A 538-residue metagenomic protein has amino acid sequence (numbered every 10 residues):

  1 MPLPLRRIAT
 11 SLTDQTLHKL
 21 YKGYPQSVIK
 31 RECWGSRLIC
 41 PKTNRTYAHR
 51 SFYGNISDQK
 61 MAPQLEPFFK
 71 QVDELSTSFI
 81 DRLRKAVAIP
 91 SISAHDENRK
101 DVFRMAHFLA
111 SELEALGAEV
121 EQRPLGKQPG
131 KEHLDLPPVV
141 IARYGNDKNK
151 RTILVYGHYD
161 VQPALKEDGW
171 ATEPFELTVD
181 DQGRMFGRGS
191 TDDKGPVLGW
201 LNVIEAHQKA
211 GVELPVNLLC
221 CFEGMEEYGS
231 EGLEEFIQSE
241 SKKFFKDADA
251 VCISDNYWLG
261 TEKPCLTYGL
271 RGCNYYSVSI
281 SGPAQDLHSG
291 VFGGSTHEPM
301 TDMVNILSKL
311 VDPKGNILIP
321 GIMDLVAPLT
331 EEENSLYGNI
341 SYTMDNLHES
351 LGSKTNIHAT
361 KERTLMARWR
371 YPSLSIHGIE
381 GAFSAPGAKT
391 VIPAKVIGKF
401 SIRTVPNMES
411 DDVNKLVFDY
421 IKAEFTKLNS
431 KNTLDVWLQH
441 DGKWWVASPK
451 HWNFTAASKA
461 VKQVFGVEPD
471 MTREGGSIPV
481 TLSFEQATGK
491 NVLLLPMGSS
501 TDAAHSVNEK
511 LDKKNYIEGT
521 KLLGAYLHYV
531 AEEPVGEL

Functional and structural regions predicted by a protein language model:
M1-T16, L20: N-terminal chloroplast transit peptides
D58-S190, K209-L214, F400: Acidic/His- and Gly-rich active-site-bordering loop/insert found across diverse amide/peptide-bond hydrolases
K148, T261, L318-K395, R403-D419 (+2 more regions): An extended, acidic, His-containing surface patch that forms the Zn2+-binding/catalytic region of metallohydrolases
Y159-V161, C221-S230, S254-W258, G282-A284 (+2 more regions): Acidic, glycine-rich active-site loops and adjacent beta-strand->loop/helix elements that engage anionic groups
R184-M185, G189-G269, V535-E537: Acidic/histidine-rich catalytic neighborhood of metal-dependent amide-processing enzymes
E235, G293-G315: A short core secondary-structure module
C265-S281, L494-G498: Flexible glycine/proline-rich, aromatic-decorated loop/lid segments
